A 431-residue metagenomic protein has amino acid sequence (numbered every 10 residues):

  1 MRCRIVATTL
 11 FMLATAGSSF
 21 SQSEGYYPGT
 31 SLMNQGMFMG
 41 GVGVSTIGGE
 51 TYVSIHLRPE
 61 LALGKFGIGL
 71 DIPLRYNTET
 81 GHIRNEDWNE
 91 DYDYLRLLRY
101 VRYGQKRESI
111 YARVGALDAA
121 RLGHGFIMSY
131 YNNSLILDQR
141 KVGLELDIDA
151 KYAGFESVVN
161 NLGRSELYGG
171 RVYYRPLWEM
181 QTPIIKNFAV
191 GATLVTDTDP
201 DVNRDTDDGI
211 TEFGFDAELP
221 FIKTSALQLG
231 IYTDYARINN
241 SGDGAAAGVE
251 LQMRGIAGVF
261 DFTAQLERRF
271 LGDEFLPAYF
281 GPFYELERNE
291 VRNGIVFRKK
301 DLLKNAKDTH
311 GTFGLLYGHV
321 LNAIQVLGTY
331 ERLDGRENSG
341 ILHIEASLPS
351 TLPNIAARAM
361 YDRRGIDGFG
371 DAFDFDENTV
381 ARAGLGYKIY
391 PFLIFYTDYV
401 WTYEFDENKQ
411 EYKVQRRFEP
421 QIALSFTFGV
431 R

Functional and structural regions predicted by a protein language model:
M1-M33, V430-R431: Cleavable N-terminal export/targeting peptides
Q22-R58, G429: Short glycine/proline- and aromatic-enriched beta-strand/turn motifs that initiate or cap beta-hairpins
E24-G25, S31-Q35, E50, G67 (+5 more regions): Signature for the C-terminal beta-barrel architecture of outer-membrane proteins
P59-I68, Q105-S109, I389-P391: Short, solvent-exposed loop/edge-beta patches enriched in aromatic
I68-Y100, I127: Surface-exposed loop and membrane-interface regions of Gram-negative outer-membrane beta-barrel proteins
V114: Glycine/small-residue-rich loop that forms an oxyanion/phosphate-binding "nest" at active or ligand-binding sites
L117-D118: Acidic, small-polar-rich N-terminal luminal/periplasmic segments of exported/outer-membrane proteins
R382, G386-R431: Extended, charged low-complexity segments that frequently continue into or abut oligomerization scaffolds
